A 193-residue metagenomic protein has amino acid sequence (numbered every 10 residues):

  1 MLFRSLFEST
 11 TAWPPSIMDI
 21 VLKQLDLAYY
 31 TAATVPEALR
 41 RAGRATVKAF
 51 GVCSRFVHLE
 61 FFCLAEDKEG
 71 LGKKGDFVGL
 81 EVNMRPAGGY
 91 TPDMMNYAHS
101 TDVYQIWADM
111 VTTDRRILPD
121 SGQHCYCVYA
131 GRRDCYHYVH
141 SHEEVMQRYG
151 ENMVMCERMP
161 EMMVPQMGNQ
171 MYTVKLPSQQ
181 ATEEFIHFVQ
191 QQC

Functional and structural regions predicted by a protein language model:
M1, I106-C193: Peripheral (often C-terminal) accessory segments that flank ATP-dependent C-N-forming ligase machineries
M1-V52, F56, C63, L71-K74 (+2 more regions): ATP-dependent carboxylate/phosphate-activation module, predominantly the ATP-grasp catalytic core and closely related
C53-E60, I117-Q123: Flexible, glycine/charged-enriched surface loops at secondary-structure junctions
F61-A65, R132: A general secondary-structure junction signal
E66-K68, P177: Short loop segments at secondary-structure junctions
